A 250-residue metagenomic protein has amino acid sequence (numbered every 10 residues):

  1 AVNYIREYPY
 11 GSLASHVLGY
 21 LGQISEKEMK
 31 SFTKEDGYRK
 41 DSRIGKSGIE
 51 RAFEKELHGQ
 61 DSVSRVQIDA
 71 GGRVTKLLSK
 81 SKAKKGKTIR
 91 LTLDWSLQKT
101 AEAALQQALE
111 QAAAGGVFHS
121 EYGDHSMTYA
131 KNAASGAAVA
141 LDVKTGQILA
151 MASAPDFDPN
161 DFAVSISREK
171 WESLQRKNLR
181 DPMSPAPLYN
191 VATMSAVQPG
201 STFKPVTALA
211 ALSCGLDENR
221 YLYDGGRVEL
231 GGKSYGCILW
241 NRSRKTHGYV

Functional and structural regions predicted by a protein language model:
A1-K87, K99, A103-Q106, E110: Small/polar-residue-rich segments within soluble enzyme cores
N3-I5, G37-R43, K84-L93, S126-T128 (+3 more regions): Second-shell loop/turn segments in exported
I5, D94-S96, L141-K144, S153-A154 (+3 more regions): An acidic- and aromatic-residue-enriched active-site/binding cleft used to recognize and process polar
V17, T100-A104, T145-G146, T193-L222: Active-site SXXK
K27-F32, K76-A83, W95, K99-P199 (+1 more regions): Short pre-catalytic segments that frame enzyme active sites
K87-T88, K144, S184, L188-A192 (+1 more regions): Conserved catalytic neighborhood of penicillin-recognizing serine enzymes
G115, N160-A163, F203, L212-G232: Short, well-structured active-site flanking segments
